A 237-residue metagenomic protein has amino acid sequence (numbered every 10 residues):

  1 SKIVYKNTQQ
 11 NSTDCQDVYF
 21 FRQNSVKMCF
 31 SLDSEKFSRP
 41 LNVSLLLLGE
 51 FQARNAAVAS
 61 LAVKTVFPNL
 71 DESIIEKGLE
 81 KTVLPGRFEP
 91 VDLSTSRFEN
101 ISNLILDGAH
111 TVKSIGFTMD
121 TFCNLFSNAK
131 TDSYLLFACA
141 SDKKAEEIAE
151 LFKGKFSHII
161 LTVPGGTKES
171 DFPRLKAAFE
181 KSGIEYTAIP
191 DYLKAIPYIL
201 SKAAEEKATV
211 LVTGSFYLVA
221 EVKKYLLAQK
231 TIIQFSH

Functional and structural regions predicted by a protein language model:
S1-P40: Extended acidic/charged loop-beta regions that coordinate divalent cations and stabilize anionic phosphate/carboxylate
I3-V4, T8, N55, A59 (+3 more regions): Residue-level signal for inorganic ion chemistry
Y5, P90, A188-P190: A structural preference for short, hydrophobic beta-strand core positions in alpha/beta folds
T8-Q10, A138-A140, T162-K168, H237: Short, acidic/turn-prone active-site loops that include or flank metal/cofactor- and phosphate-binding residues
K36-H158: Nucleotide phosphate-binding/pyrophosphate-handling subdomain across enzymes that bind or process nucleotide phosphates
I101-L106, V112, A149-T209: C-terminal helical cap/extension that packs against the catalytic core of soluble nucleotide-cofactor enzymes
A109, C139, P164, T213-F216: Glycine-rich beta-strand-to-loop/alpha-helix junction loops that act as flexible
F216-H237: Glycine/aspartate-rich loop-and-adjacent alpha/beta segment that forms the canonical ThDP
